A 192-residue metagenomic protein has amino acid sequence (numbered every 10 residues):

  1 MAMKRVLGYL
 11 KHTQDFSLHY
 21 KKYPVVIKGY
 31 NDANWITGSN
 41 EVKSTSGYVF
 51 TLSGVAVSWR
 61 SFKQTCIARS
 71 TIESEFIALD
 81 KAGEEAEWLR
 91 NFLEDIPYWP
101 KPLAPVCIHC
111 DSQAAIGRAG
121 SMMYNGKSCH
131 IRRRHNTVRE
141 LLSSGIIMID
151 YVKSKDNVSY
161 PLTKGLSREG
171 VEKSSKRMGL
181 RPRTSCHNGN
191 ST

Functional and structural regions predicted by a protein language model:
A2-Y9, T13, E85, F92 (+1 more regions): Generic, well-ordered alpha-helical scaffold segments in large soluble proteins
G8-A33, K101-P102: Structured nucleic-acid-interacting core domains from mobile-element enzymes and related host factors, especially RNase
L10, Q14, T37, L52 (+2 more regions): Structural motif corresponding to the C-terminal cap of alpha-helices
K11-L18, T37, V57, S144-D150: Short helix-interrupting loop/turn segments at helix-coil junctions
D15-S17, V26-K28, G47-V49, V55-A56 (+1 more regions): Conserved active-site beta-strand-loop modules that form the wall/rim of enzyme catalytic pockets and either contain
H19-Y20, G38-E41, Y98-P100: Short, conserved, surface-exposed binding loops centered on an aromatic residue
P24-V26, S44, F62-T192: RNase H-like nuclease module associated with reverse transcription
Y30-I72: RNase H-like nuclease fold core
